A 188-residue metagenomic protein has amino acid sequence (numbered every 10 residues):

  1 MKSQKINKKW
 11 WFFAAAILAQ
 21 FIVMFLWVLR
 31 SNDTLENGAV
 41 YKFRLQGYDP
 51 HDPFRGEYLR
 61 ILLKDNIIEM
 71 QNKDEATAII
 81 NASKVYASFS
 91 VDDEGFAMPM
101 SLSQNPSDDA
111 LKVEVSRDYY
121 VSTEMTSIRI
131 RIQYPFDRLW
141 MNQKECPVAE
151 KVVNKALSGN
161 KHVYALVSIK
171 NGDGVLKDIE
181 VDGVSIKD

Functional and structural regions predicted by a protein language model:
M1-N7: Short, Lys/Arg-rich N-terminal segment immediately upstream of the first membrane anchor
K8-R30: Hydrophobic membrane-insertion alpha-helices, especially the h-region of bacterial N-terminal signal peptides
S31-Y48: Alpha-helical transmembrane signal-anchor/signal-peptide segments
T34, F89-S90: Short, exposed beta-strand/loop patches in secreted or surface proteins that constitute
A39-Y41, E57-L59, S83-V85, K161-A165: Envelope-exposed proteins and targeting segments
R44-E75: Short extracytoplasmic
A78-I79: Replace "Gram-negative outer membrane beta-barrel proteins" with "bacterial and organellar outer membrane beta-barrel
A82, S90-D188: Beta-strand-rich cores of mature extracytoplasmic or soluble domains
